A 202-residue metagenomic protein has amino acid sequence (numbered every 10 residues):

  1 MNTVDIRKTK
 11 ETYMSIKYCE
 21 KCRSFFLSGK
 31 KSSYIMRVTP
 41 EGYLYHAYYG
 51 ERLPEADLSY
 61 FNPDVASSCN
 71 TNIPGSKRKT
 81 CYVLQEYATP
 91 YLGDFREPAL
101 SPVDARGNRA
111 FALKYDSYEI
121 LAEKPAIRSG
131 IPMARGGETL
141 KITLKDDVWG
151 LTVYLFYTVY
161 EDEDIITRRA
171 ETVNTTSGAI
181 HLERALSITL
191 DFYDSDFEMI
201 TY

Functional and structural regions predicted by a protein language model:
M1-Y13: Short, Lys/Arg-enriched N-terminal segments with co-localized hydrophobic residues within the first ~10-30 amino acids
Y18, C22-F26, L44-Y202: Polysaccharide-binding surfaces and accessory modules of carbohydrate-active proteins
